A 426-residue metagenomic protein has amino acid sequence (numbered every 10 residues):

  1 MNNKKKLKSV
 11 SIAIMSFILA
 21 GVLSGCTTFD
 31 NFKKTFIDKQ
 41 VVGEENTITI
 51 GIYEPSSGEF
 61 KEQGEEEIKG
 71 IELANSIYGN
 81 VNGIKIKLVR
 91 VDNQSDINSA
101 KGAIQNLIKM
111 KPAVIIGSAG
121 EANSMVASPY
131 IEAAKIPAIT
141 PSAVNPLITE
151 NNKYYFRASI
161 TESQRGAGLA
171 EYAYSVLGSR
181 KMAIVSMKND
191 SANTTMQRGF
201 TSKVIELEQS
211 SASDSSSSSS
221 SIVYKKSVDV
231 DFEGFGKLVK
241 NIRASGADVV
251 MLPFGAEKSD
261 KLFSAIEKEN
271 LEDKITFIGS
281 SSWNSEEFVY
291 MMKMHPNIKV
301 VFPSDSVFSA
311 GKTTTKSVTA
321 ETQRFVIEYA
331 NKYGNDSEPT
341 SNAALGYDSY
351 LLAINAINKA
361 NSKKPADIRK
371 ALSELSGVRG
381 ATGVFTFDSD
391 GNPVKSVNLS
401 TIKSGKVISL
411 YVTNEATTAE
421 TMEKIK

Functional and structural regions predicted by a protein language model:
V22-G25: C-terminal motif of bacterial Sec signal peptides marking the signal peptidase cleavage site
F29-I37, V41-I48, S373-K426: Solvent-exposed, acidic/polar segments of extracytosolic/periplasmic ligand-binding ectodomains
N31-K39, E62-K69, I77-T149, A158 (+2 more regions): Beta-alpha junction/loop-to-helix N-cap segments that form part of ligand/metal-binding clefts
I52, L107-A119, I139-P141, A183-S186 (+3 more regions): Periplasmic-binding protein-like
E59, Q63-G64, V89-N98, E121 (+9 more regions): Hinge/beta->alpha junction and helix N-cap segments in small-molecule ligand-binding domains
Y155-S227, D248-V249, A353: An alpha-beta-alpha
I266-A344, T413-I425: Extracellular/periplasmic periplasmic-binding protein-like sensory domains
Y329-A344, L352-V407: Segments of small-molecule ligand-sensing domains
